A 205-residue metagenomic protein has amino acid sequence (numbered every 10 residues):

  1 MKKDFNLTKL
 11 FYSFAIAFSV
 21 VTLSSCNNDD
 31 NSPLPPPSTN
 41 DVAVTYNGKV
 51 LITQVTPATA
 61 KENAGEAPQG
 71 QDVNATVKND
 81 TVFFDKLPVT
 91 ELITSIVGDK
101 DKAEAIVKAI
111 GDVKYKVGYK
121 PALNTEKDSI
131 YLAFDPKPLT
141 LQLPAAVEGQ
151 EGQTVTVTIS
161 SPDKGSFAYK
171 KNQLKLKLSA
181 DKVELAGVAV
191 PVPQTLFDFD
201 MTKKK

Functional and structural regions predicted by a protein language model:
M1-K49, K204-K205: Bacterial Sec-dependent N-terminal signal peptides
L34-K205: First exposed extracellular module after export/assembly in secreted or surface-exposed proteins
